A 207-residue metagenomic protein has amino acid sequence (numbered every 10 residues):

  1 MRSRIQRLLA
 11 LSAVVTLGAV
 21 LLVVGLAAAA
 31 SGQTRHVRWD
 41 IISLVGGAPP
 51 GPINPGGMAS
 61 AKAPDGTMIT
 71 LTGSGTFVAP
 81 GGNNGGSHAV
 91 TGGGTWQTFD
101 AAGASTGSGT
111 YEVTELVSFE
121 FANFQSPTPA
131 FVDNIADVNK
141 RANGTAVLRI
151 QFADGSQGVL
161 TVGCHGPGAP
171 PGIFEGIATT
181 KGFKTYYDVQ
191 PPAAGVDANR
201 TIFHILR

Functional and structural regions predicted by a protein language model:
R2-V15: Bacterial N-terminal signal peptides that target proteins for export
L8, G25-A29: Alpha-helical segments embedded in low-complexity/disordered contexts
S12-V24: Bacterial N-terminal signal peptides
A28-S105, Y186-R207: N-terminal segment immediately downstream of the Sec signal-peptide cleavage site in secreted/extracellular proteins
A61-T161: Predominantly extracellular/secreted and cell-surface proteins with exposed, flexible low-complexity segments
G155-R207: A eukaryote-biased signal for long
